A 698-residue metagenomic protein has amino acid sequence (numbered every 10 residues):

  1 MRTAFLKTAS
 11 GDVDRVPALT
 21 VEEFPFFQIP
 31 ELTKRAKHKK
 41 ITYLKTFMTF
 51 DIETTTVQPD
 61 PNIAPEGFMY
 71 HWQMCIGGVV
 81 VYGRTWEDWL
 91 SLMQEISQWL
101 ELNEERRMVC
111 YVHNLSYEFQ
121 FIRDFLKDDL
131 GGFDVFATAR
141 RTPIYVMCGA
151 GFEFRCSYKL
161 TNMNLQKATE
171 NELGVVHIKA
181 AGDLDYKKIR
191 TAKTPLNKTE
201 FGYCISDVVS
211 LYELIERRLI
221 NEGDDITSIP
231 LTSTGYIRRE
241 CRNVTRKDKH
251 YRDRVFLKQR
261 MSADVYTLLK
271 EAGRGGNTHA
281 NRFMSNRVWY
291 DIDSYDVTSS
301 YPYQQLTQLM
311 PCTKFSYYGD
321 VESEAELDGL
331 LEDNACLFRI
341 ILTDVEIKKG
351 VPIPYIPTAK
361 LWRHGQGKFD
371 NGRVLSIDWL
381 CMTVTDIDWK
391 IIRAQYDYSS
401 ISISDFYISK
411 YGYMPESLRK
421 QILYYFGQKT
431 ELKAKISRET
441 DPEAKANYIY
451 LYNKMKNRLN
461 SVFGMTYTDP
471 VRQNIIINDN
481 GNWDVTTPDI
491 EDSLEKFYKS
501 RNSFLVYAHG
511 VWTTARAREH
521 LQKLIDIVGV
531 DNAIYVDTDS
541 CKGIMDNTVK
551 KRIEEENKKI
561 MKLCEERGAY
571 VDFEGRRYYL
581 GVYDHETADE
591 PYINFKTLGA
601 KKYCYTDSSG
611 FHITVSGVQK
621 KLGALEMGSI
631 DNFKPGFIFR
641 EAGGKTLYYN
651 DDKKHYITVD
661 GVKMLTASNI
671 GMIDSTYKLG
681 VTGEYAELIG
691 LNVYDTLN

Functional and structural regions predicted by a protein language model:
M1-M48: N-terminal accessory regions of nucleic-acid-interacting proteins
F47, Q58-V112, Q120-N698: Conserved acidic
T55: Conserved Rossmann-like nucleotide-cofactor binding loop
